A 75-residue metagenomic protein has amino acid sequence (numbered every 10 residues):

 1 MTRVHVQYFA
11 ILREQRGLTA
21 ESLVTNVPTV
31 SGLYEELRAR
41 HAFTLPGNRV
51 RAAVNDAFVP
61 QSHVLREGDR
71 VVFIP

Functional and structural regions predicted by a protein language model:
M1-P75: Ubiquitin-like/PB1-type beta-grasp interaction modules and other compact soluble beta-rich domains
